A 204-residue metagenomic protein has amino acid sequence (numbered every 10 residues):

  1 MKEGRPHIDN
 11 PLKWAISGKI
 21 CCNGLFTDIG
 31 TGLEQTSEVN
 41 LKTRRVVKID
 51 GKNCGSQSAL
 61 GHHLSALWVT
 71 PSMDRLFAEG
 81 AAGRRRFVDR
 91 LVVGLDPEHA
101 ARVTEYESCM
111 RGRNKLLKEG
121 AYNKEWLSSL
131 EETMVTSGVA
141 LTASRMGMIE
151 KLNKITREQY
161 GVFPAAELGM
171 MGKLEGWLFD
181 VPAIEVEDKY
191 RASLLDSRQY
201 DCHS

Functional and structural regions predicted by a protein language model:
M1, P11, G61, S65 (+6 more regions): Aromatic-residue detector
K2-G83, D89-H99, N153-E158, V186: Nucleotide-state sensing region of NTPase/ATPase domains
G4-R5, Y122-S204: Conserved NTPase motor "head" modules and their coupling/switch loops across ABC/AAA+ ATPases, GTPases, and GHKL ATPases
N10, S17, S37, S56-S58 (+9 more regions): Generic serine detector
R75-L76, G94-E98, T104-Y106, D196-Y200: Short, surface-exposed, polar/charged, turn-prone segments marking secondary-structure boundaries
G83-R84, M148: Short phosphate-engaging motifs
V88, L95-R145: Long, non-coiled-coil amphipathic alpha-helical linker/lever segments that couple catalytic cores to other domains
